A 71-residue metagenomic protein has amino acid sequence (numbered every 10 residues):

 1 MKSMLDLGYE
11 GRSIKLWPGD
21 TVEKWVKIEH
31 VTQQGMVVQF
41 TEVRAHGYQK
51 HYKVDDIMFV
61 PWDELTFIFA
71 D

Functional and structural regions predicted by a protein language model:
S3-D71: Conserved RNA-binding domains used in RNP assembly and mRNA/RNA metabolism
